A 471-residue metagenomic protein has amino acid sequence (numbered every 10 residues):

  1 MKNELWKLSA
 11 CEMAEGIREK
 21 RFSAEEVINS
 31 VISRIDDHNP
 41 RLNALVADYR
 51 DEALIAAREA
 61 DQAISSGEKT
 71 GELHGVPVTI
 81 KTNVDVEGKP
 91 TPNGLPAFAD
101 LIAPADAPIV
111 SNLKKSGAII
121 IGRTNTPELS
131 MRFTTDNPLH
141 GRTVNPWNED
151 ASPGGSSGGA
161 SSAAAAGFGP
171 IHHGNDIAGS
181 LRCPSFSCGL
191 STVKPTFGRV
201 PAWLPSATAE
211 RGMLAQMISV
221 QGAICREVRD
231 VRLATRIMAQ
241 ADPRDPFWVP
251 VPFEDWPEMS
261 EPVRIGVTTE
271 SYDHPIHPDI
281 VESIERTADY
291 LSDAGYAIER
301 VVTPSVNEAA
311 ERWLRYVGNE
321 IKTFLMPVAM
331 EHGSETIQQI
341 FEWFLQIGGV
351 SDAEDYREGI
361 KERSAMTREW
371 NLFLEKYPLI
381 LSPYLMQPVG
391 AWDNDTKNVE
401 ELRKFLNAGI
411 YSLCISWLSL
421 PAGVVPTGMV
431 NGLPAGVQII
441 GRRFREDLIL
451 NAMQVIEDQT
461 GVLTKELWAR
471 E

Functional and structural regions predicted by a protein language model:
M1-I55, D293-G295, K465-E471: An N-terminal boundary/leader segment
R21-N29, R58, P278-V302, L325-E335 (+3 more regions): Acyltransferase
A63-P138: Acidic/His- and Gly-rich active-site-bordering loop/insert found across diverse amide/peptide-bond hydrolases
L73-N93, M259-T268, Y316-R368, P421-P434: Short helix-loop capping/hinge segments that flank enzyme active sites or metal/cofactor-binding pockets
P96, L139, F247-W248, E311 (+3 more regions): Short, surface-exposed loop/helix-turn segments at secondary-structure junctions that function as lids/hinges flanking
A105-T235, S416-W417, P421-M429, L433-G436: Short glycine/serine-rich loop segments
K194-E285, S305, T460-E471: A short helix-breaking turn/cap at a secondary-structure junction
